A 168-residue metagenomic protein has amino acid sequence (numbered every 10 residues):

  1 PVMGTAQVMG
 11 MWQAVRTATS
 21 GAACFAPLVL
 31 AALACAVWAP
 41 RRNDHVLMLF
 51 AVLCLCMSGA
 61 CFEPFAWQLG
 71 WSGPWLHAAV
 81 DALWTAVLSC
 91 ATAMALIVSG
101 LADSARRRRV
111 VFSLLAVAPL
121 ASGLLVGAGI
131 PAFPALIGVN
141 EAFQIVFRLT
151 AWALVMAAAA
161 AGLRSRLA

Functional and structural regions predicted by a protein language model:
P1-V2: Accessory beta-strand-rich segments of carbohydrate-active enzymes
M9-L124, I137-T150: Individual alpha-helical transmembrane segments in multi-pass integral membrane proteins
V110, V155-M156, A160: Helix-coil-helix junctions within alpha-helical repeat/solenoid scaffolds
A132-F133: Membrane-embedded architecture of ER/inner-membrane glycosylation machinery
A161-A168: Membrane-interface helix-loop-helix junctions at transmembrane boundaries of multi-pass membrane enzymes, predominantly
